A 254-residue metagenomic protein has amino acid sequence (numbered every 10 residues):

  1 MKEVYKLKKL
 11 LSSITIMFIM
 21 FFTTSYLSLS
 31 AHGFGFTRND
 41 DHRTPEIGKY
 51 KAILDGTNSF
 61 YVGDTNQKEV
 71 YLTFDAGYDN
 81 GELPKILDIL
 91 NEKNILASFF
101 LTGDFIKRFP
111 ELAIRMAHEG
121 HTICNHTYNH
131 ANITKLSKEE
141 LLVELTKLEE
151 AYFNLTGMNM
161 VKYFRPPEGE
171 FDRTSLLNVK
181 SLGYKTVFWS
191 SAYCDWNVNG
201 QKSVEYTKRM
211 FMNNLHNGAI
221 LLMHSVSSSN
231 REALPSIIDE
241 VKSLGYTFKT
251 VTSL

Functional and structural regions predicted by a protein language model:
K2-T73, Y78-E92, Y206, S236-E240 (+1 more regions): N-terminal pre-catalytic segment of deacetylase/amide-hydrolase enzymes
D41-T134, E140, E144-F153, M158-V161 (+1 more regions): Active-site beta->alpha N-cap acidic-glycine motif
F74-A76, F100-D104, T127-Y128, R165-G169 (+3 more regions): Active-site-proximal beta-strand/loop segments in catalytic clefts of secreted hydrolases
A131-L136, C194-V198: A short acidic, helix-capping loop that chelates divalent metal ions and anchors anionic groups
L155-G157, V161-L182, S228: Basic- and aromatic-lined ligand-binding clefts that recognize polyanionic substrates
L176-N214, Y246-L254: His/Asp/Glu-enriched short active-site or ligand-binding loop at hydrolase and phosphoryl-transfer sites
